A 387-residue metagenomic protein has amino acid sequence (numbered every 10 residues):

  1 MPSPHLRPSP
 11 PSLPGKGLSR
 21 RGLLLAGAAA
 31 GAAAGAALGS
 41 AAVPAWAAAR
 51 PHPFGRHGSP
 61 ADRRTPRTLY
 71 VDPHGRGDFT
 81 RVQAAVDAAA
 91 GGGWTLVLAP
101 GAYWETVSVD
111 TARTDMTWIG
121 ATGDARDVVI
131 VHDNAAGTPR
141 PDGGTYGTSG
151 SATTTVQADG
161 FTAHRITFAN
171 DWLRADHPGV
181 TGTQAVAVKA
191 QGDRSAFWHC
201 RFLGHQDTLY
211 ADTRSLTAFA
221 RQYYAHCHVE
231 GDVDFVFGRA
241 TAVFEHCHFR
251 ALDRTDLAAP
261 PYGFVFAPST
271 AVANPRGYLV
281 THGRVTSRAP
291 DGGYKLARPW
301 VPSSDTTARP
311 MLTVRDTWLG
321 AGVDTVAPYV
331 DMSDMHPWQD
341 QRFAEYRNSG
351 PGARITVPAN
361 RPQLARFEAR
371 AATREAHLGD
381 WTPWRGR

Functional and structural regions predicted by a protein language model:
M1-L18, A29-A36, P44-W46: N-terminal secretory signal peptides
P2, P51-R387: Sequence-level preference for short, compositionally simple segments enriched in small aliphatic or small polar residues
A36-R56: C-terminal region of N-terminal signal peptides and the immediate post-cleavage residues of exported proteins
